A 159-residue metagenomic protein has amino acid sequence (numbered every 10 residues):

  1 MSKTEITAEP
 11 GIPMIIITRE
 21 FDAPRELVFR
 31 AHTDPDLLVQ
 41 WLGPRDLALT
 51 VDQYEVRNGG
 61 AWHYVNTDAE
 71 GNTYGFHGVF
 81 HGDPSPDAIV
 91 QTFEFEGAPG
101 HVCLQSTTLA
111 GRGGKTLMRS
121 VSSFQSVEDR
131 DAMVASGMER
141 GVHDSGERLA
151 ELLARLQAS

Functional and structural regions predicted by a protein language model:
M1-A48: Hydrophobic ligand-binding cavity/cleft-lining segments
I12-T18, L49, A61, G75 (+3 more regions): Intrinsic-disorder/low-complexity, polar/charged segments enriched in Ser/Thr/Lys/Arg/Asp/Glu/Gln
I16, D36-T73: Short beta-edge strand/loop motif at the mouth of beta-sheet-based domains
R19, V51-Y54, F76-G82, F93 (+1 more regions): Hydrophobic/aromatic beta-strand elements that line small-molecule binding cavities or substrate pockets in beta-rich
R25-E26, V56-R57, H81-D87, T108-L117: A short, structured loop/turn motif at beta-sheet edges
W62-T67, V90-E96: Short beta-strand segments that buttress and anchor functional surface loops
A69, E94-P99, V121-E128: Short, solvent-exposed aromatic-acidic interface loops
Q125-S159: A conserved amphipathic terminal alpha-helix motif
